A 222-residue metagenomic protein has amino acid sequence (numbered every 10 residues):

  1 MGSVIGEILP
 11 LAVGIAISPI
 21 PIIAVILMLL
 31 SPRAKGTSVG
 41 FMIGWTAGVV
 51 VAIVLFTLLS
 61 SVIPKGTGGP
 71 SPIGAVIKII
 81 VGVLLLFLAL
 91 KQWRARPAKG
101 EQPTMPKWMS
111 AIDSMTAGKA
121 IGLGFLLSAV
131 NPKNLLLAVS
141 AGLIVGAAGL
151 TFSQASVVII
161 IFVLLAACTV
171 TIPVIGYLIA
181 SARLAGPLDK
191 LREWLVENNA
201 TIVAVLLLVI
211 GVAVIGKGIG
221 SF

Functional and structural regions predicted by a protein language model:
G2-S3, I8-L9, F41, K65-K78 (+3 more regions): Interfacial loop-to-helix junctions that mark the boundaries of transmembrane helices in multi-pass membrane
G2-T37, P106-I172, Y177: Structural signal for alpha-helical transmembrane segments and their flanking helix-loop junctions in multi-pass
I17-I20, A47-V51, I80-L84, K133-L136 (+2 more regions): Residue-level signal for the membrane-embedded core of alpha-helical transmembrane segments, especially mid-helix
A34-M109: Membrane helix-loop-helix hairpins that form the core translocation module of multi-pass transporters
G44-V51, G122-N134, A200-A204: Select subsegments of transmembrane alpha-helices in polytopic membrane proteins, especially boundary-proximal
G68-P97, P173-F222: Selective transmembrane alpha-helices of multi-pass membrane proteins
F87-P132, D189-E193, F222: Alpha-helical multi-pass membrane helix bundles of inner-membrane/thylakoid proteins, especially permease cores
